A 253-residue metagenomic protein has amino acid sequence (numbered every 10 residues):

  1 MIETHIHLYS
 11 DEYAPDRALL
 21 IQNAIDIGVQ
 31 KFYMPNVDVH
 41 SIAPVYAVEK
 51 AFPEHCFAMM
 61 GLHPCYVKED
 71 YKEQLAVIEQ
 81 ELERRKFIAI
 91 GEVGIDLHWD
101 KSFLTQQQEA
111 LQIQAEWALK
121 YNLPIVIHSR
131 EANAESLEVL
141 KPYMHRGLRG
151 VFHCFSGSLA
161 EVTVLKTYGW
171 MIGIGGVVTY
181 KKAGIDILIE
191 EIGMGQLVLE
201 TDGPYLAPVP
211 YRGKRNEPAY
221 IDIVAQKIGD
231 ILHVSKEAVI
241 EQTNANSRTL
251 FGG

Functional and structural regions predicted by a protein language model:
M1-G253: Mid-domain alpha/beta scaffold segments of enzyme catalytic cores
